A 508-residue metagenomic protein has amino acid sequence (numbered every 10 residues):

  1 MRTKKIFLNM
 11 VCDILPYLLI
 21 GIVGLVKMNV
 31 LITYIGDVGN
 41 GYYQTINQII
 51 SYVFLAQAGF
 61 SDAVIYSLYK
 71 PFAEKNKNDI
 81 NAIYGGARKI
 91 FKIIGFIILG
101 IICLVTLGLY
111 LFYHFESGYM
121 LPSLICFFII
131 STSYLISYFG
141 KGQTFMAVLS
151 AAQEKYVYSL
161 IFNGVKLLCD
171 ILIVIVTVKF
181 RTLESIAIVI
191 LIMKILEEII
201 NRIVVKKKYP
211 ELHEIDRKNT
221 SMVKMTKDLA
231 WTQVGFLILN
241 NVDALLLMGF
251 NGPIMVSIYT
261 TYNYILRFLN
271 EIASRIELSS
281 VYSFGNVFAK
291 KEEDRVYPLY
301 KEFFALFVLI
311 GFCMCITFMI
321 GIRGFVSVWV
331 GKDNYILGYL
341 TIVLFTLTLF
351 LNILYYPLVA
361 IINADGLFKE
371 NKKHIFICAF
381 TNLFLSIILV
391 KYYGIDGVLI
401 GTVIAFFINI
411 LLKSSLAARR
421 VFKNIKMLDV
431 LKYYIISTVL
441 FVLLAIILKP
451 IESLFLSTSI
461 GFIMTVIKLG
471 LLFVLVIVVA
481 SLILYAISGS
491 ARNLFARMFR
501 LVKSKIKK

Functional and structural regions predicted by a protein language model:
M1-G24, N78-K89, S123, N201-V204 (+6 more regions): N-terminal membrane topogenesis motif
M1-I6, E184-I190, I199-N241, L245 (+2 more regions): Interhelical loop/hinge segments that connect adjacent transmembrane helices in multipass membrane
T3, F7, Y134-F162, E184 (+3 more regions): Membrane-interface junctions at transmembrane-helix termini in multi-pass inner-membrane proteins
K5-Y69, L99-C103, I129, D170 (+3 more regions): Signature of the first transmembrane helix
P16, S159-K207, S221-M225, T260 (+5 more regions): Hydrophobic alpha-helical transmembrane segments
V30-F54, I83, L183-I188, S221-M225 (+5 more regions): Interfacial/gating helices of multi-pass transporter permease domains
A58-E74, F145-M146, Y209, Y262 (+2 more regions): Helix-loop junctions and terminal segments of transmembrane helices in multi-pass membrane transport/translocation
I446-K508: Membrane-proximal transmembrane or re-entrant/amphipathic helices at the cytosolic face
